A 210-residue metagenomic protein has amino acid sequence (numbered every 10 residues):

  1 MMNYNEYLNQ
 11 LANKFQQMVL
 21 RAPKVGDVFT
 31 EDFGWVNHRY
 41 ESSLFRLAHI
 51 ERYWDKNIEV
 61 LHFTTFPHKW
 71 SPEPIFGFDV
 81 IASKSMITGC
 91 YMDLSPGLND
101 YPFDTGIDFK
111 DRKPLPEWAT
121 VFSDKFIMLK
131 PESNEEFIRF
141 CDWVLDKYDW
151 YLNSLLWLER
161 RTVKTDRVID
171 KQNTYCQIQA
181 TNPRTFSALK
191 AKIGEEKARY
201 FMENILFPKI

Functional and structural regions predicted by a protein language model:
M1-I75: Short Lys/Arg-enriched alpha/beta "domain-start" segment
M2-E6, E135-D146, C176, A180 (+2 more regions): Alpha-helix boundary/N-cap detector
H62-S133: Long amphipathic alpha-helical segments with strong coiled-coil/leucine-zipper propensity
T105-P116, L145-Y151, R161-R167: Phosphate-binding glycine-rich loops and adjacent basic patches that engage nucleotide phosphates, nucleic-acid
D124-I138, D170-T174, T185-S187: Charged, low-complexity surface segments at secondary-structure and domain boundaries
E132-R160: N-terminal hydrophobic signal/anchor transmembrane helix of membrane proteins
N153, W157-I210: Alpha-helical oligomerization segments
